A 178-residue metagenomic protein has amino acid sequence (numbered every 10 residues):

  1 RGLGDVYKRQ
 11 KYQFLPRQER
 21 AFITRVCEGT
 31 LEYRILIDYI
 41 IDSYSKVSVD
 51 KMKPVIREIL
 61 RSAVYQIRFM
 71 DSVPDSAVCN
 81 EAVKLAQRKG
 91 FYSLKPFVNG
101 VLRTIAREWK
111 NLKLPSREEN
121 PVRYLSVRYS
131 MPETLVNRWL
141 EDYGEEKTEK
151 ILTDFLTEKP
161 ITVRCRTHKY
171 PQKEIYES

Functional and structural regions predicted by a protein language model:
R1, D5-S178: Class I Rossmann-like S-adenosyl-L-methionine
